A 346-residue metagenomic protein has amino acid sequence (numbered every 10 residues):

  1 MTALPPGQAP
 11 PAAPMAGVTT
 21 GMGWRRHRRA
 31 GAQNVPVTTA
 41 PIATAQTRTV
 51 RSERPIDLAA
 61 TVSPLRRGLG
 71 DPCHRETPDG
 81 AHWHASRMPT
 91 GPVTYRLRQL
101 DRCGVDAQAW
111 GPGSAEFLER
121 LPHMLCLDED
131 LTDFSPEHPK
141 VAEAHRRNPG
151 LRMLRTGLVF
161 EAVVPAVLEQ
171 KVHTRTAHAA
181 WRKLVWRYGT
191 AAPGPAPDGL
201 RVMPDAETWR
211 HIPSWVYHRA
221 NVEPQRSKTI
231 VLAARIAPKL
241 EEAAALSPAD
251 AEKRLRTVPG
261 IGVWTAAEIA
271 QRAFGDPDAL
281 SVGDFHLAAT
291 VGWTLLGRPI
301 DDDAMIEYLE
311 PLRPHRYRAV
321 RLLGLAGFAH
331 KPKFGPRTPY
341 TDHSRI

Functional and structural regions predicted by a protein language model:
M1-A16: Extreme N-terminal basic, low-complexity initiation segments that serve as generic localization/processing leaders
T2-A3, W24-I346: HhH-family (HhH-GPD) DNA N-glycosylase catalytic core used in base-excision repair
G7, G17, G21-G23, G31: Residue-identity detector for glycine
P14-G21, P36-T38: Residue-level detector of intrinsically disordered terminal segments
